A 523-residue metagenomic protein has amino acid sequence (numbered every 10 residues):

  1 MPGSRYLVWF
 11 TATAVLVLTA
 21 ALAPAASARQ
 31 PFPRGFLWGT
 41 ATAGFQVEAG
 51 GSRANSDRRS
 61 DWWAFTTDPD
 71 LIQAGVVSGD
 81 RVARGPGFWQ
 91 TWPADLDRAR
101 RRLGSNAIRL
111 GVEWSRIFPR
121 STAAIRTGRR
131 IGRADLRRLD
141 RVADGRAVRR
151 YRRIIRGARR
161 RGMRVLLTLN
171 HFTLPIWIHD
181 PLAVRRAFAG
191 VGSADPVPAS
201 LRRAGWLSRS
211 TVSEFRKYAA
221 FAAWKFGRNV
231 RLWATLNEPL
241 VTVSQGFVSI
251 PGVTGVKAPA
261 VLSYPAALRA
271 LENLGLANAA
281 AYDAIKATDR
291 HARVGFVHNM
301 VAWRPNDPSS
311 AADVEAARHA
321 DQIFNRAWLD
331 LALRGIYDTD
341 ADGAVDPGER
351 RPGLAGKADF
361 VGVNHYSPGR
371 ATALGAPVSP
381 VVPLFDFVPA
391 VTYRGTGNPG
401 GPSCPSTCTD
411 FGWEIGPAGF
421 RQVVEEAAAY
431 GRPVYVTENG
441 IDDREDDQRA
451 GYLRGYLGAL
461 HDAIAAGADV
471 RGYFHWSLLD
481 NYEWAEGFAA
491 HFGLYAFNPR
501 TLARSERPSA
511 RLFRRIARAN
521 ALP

Functional and structural regions predicted by a protein language model:
M1-G3: N-terminal hydrophobic targeting signals that begin at the initiator methionine
R5-A26: Secretory targeting and sorting signals
A28-I72, R120-T122, R129-A134, R138 (+2 more regions): Active-site region of glycoside hydrolase catalytic domains
D57-R98: Aromatic- and Gly/Pro-rich amphipathic surface segment
G87-A94, L103-S105, R146-R153, K217: Generic alpha-helix structural propensity
T91-E113, G356, F360: Catalytic domains of carbohydrate-active enzymes, especially glycoside hydrolases
V112-R126: Glycine-rich, proline-tolerant flexible connector loops at the mouths of alpha/beta enzymes
